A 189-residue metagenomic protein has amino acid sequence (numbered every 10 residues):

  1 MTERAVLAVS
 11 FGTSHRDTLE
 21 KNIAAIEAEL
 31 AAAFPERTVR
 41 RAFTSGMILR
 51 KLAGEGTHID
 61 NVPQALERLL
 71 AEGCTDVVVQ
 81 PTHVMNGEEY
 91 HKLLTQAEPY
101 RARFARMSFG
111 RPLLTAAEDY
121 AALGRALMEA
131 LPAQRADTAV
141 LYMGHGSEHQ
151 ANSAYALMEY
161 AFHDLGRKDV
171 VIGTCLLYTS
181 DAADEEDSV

Functional and structural regions predicted by a protein language model:
M1-S180: Extended amphipathic ligand-handling, pore-lining, and cofactor/metal-binding catalytic surfaces
Y178, A182-V189: Single conserved hydrophobic/aromatic residue that forms the stacking wall/gate of nucleotide- or nucleobase-binding
